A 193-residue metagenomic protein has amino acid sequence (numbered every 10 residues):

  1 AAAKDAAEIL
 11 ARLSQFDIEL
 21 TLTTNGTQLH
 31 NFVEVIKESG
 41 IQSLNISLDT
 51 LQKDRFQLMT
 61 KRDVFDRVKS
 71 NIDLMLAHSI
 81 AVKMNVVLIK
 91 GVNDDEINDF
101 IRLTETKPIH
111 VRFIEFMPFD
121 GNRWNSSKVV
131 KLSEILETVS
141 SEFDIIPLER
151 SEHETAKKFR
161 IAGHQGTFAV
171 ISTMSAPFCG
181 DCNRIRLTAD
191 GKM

Functional and structural regions predicted by a protein language model:
A2-R112: Radical SAM/AdoMet-radical enzyme domain recognition
N98, R102-T106, F116-M193: Auxiliary Fe-S-binding modules of radical SAM enzymes
